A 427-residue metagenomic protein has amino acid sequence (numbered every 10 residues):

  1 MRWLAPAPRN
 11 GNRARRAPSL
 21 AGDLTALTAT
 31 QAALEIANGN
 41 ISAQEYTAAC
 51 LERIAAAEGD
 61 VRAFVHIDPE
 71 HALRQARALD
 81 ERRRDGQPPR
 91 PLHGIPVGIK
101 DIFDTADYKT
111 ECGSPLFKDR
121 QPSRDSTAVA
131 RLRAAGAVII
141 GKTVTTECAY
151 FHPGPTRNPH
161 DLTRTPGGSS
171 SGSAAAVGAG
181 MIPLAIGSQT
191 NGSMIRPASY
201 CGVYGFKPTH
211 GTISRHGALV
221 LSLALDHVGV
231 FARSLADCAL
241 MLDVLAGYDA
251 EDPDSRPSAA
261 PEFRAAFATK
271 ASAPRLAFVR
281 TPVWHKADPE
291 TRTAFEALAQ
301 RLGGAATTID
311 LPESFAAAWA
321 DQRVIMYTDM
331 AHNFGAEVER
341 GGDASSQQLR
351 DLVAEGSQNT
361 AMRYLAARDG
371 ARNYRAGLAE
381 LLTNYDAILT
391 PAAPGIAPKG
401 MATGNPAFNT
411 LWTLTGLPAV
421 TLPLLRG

Functional and structural regions predicted by a protein language model:
M1-L73: An N-terminal boundary/leader segment
R9-G11, R16, K207-T293: A short helix-breaking turn/cap at a secondary-structure junction
G39, G94, K100, A134 (+4 more regions): Glycine-rich, small-residue loops and helix-cap segments that act as flexible hinges at active-site edges
N40-A48, R77, E262, P289-L311 (+3 more regions): Acyltransferase
A72-R74, R82-P153: Acidic/His- and Gly-rich active-site-bordering loop/insert found across diverse amide/peptide-bond hydrolases
L92-C112, A265, K270-V279, V324-A379 (+1 more regions): Short helix-loop capping/hinge segments that flank enzyme active sites or metal/cofactor-binding pockets
T110-D119, D288-P289, A397-T403: Glycine/threonine-rich flexible loop motifs
R124-Y248, T413-R426: Short glycine/serine-rich loop segments
